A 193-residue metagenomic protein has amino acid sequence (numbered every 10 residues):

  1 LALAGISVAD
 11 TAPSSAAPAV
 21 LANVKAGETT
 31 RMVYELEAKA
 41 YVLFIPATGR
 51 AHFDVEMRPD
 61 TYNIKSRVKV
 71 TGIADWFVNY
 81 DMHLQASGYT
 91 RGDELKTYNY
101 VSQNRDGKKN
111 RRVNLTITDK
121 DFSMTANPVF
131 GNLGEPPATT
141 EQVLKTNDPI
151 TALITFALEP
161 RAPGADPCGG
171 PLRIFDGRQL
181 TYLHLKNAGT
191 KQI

Functional and structural regions predicted by a protein language model:
L1-L3: Sec-dependent N-terminal signal peptides
G5-D93, Y100-N110: N-terminal cleavable signal peptides for secretion/export
T29, N110-I193: Solvent-exposed helix/loop surface patches that form functional interfaces
E94-N99, D121-S123: A broad structural signal for short, well-ordered beta-strand segments within beta-sheet-rich domains
